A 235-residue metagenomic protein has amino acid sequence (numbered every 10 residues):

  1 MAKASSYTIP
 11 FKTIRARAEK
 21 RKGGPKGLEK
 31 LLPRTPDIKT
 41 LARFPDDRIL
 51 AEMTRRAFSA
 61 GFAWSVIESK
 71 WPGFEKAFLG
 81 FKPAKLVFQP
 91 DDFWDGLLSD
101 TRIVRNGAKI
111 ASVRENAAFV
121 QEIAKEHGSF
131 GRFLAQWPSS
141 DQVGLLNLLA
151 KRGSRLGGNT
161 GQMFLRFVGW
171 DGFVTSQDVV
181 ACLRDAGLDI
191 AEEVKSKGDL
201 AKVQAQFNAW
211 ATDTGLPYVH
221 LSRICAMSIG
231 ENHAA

Functional and structural regions predicted by a protein language model:
M1-N106, I110, I224-A235: N-terminal polyanion-binding entry modules of DNA glycosylases/AP lyases and select other DNA-binding proteins
M1-R34, L134-A235: C-terminal accessory module of base-excision DNA glycosylases/AP lyases that mediates lesion recognition and DNA
S69, A111, E126-R132, V219-A226: Short coil/turn segments at secondary-structure boundaries
L79-R155: Alpha-helical ds-nucleic-acid-binding substructure associated with the helix-hairpin-helix region of base-excision DNA
